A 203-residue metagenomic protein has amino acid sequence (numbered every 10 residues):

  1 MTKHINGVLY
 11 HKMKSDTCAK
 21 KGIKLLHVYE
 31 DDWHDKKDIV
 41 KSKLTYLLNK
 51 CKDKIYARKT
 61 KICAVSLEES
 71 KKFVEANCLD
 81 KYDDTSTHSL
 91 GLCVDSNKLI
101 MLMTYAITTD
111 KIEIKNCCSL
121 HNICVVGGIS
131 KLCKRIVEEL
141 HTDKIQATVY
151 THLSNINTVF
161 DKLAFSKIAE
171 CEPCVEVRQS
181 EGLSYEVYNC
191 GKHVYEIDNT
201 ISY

Functional and structural regions predicted by a protein language model:
M1-M13, A106-T108, S119: Short beta-strand-loop-alpha-helix junction that forms the active-site gateway of nucleic-acid-processing nucleases
K12-G22, H141, D161: Anion (oxyanion) recognition and catalysis
M13-D16, S70, I136, N155-I156: Residues within well-ordered alpha-helices
D16-L67: Basic, glycine-rich
R58, S66-T85: Short, basic/aromatic recognition patches
A64, V94, L102-G191: Acyl-donor binding region in acyl/amide transferases
V74, S86-M103: Conserved beta-hairpin
N189-K192, I197-S202: A conserved mid-domain beta-alpha-beta active-site/ligand-binding segment of alpha/beta enzyme cores
